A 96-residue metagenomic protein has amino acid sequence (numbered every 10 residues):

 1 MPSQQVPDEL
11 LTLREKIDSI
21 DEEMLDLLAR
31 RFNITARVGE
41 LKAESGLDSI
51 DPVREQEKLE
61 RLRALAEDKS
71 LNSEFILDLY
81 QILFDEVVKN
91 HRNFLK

Functional and structural regions predicted by a protein language model:
M1-K96: Domain-level signature for soluble enzymes in the chorismate/prephenate branch of the shikimate pathway
